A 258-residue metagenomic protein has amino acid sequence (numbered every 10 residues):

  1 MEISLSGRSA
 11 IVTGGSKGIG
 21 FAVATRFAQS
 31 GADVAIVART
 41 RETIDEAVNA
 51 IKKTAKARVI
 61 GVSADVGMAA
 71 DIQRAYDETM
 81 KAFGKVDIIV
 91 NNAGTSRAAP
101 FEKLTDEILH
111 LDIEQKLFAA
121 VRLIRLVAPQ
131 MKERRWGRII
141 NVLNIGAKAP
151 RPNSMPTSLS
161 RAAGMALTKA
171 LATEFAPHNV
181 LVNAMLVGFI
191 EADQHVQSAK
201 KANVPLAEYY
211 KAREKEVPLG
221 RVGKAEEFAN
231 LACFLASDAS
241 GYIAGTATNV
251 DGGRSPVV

Functional and structural regions predicted by a protein language model:
E2, A149, C233, A244-V258: Short C-terminal tail/terminal secondary-structure segment of NAD(P)H-dependent dehydrogenase/reductase domains
S9, S16-G18: Conserved glycine-rich cofactor-binding loop
Q73, K81, S96-H110, E133 (+2 more regions): Conserved mid-core segment of classical short-chain dehydrogenase/reductases
P100-F101, T105-I113, I139, Y209 (+1 more regions): Substrate-binding pocket helix/loop in short-chain dehydrogenase/reductase
F101-E102, A149-M155, P177, G220 (+1 more regions): Active-site loop immediately N-terminal to the catalytic Tyr-X3-Lys motif of short-chain dehydrogenase/reductase
I124, S160, T168: Active-site helix of classical SDR
P129, T173-P177, G241: Alpha-helical segment proximal to the catalytic Tyr-Lys
